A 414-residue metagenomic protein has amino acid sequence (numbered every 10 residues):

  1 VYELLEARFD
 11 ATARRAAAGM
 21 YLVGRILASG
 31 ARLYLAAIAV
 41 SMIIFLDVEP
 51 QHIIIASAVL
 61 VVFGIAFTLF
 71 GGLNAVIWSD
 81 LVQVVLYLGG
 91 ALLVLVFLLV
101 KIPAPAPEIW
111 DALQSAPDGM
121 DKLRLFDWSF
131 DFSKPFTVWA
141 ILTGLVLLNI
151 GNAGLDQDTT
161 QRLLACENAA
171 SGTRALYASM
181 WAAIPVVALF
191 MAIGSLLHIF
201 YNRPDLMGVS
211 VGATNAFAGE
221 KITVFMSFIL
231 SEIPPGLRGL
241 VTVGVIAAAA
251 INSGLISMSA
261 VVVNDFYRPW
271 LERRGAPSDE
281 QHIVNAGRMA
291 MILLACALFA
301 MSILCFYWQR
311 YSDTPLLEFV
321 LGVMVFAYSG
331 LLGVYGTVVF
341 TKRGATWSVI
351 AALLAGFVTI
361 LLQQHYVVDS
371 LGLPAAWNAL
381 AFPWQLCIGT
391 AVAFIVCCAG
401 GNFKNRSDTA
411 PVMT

Functional and structural regions predicted by a protein language model:
V1-T414: Membrane-embedded helix-loop-helix hairpins and adjacent transmembrane boundary segments in multi-pass transporters
